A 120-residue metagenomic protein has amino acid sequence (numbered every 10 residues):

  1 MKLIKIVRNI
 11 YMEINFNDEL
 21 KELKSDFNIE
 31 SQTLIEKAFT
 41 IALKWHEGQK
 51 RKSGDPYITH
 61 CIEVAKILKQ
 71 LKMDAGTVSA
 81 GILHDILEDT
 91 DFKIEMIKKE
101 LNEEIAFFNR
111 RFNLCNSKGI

Functional and structural regions predicted by a protein language model:
M1-I120: Active-site helical microenvironments for divalent-metal-assisted chemistry
